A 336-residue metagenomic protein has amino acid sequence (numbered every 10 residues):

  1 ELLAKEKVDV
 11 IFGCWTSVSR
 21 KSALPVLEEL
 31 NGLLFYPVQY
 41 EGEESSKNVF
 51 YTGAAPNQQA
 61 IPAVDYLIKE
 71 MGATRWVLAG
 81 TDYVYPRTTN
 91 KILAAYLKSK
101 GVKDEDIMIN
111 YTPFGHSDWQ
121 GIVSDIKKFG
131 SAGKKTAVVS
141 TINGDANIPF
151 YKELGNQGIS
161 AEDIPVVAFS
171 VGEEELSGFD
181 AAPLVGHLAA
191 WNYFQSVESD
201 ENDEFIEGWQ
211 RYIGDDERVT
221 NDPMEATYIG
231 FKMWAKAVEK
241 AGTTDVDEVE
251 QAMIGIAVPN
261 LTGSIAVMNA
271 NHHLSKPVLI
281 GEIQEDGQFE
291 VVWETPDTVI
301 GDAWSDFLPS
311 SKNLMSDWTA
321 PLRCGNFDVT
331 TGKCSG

Functional and structural regions predicted by a protein language model:
E1-E43, T52, Y111-Q120: Beta-alpha junction/loop-to-helix N-cap segments that form part of ligand/metal-binding clefts
L2-W15, F35-P37, R75-G80, G133-G144 (+4 more regions): Periplasmic-binding protein-like
L3-V8, L24-G32, D65-A73, A94-V102 (+5 more regions): Sec-exported extracytoplasmic/periplasmic mature domains
K5-V10, E29-L34, S46-N48, M71-R75 (+5 more regions): Loop/turn elements at helix/coil->beta-strand transitions in domains of secreted/extracellular proteins
G13-C14, L78-T81, D216-E225, D245-V249 (+1 more regions): Surface-exposed patches in mature extracellular/periplasmic domains of secreted proteins
E41-G42, N48-Q157, S196-E204, A266: Extracellular/periplasmic Venus flytrap/periplasmic-binding protein
E153-Y228, V238-T244, T295-T331: Extracellular/periplasmic periplasmic-binding protein-like sensory domains
A257-G336: Solvent-exposed, acidic/polar segments of extracytosolic/periplasmic ligand-binding ectodomains
